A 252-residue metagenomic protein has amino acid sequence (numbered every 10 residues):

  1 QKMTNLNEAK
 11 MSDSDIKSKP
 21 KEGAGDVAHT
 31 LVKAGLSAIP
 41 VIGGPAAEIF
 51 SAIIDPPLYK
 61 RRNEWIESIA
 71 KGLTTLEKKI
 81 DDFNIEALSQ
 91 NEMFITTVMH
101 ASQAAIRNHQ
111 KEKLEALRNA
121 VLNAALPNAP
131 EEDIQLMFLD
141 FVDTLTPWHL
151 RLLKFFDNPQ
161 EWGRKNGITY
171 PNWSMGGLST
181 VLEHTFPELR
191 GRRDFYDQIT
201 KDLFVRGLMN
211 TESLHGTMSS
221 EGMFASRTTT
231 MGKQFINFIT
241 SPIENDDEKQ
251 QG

Functional and structural regions predicted by a protein language model:
Q1-N5: N-terminal amphipathic/basic-hydrophobic helices that include classical n-h-c signal peptides and signal-anchor
D13-A28, I49, A70-K71, V98-R107 (+1 more regions): Short charge-dense sequence patches
D13-S68: Membrane-inserting effector segments that mediate pore formation, membrane fusion, or transient membrane insertion
P20, A24, G35, L58 (+6 more regions): Generic alpha-helical structural element
G23, N91-E92, T229: Serine-centered coil/turn micro-motif
I42, I49-L145: Charged, alpha-helical interface segments at or near domain boundaries
E115-G252: Long, helix-rich, hydrophobic modules that act as membrane-proximal anchors or helical bundle/coiled-coil regulators
